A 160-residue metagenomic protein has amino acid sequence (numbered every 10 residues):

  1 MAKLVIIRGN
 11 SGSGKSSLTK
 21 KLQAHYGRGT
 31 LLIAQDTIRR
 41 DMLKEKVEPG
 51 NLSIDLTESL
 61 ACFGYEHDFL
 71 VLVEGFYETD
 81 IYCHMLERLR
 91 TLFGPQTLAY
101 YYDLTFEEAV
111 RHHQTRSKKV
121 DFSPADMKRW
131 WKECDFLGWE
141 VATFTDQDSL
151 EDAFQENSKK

Functional and structural regions predicted by a protein language model:
I7: Hydrophobic anchor at the beta1->P-loop junction of P-loop NTPases
N10: P-loop (Walker A) phosphate-binding loop of NTP-binding proteins
S13: ATP-binding Walker
S16: Walker A/P-loop
T19-H67: Conserved substrate/cofactor phosphate-moiety recognition/catalytic segment in nucleotide-dependent phosphotransferases
L52-G94: Glycine-rich phosphate-binding loop used to anchor ATP phosphates in small-molecule kinases, encompassing both
F93-H112: Conserved phosphate-donor/acceptor-positioning beta-strand/loop module used by diverse small-molecule
T115-K160: Small-molecule kinase domains that catalyze NTP-dependent phosphoryl transfer to phosphate-bearing small molecules
